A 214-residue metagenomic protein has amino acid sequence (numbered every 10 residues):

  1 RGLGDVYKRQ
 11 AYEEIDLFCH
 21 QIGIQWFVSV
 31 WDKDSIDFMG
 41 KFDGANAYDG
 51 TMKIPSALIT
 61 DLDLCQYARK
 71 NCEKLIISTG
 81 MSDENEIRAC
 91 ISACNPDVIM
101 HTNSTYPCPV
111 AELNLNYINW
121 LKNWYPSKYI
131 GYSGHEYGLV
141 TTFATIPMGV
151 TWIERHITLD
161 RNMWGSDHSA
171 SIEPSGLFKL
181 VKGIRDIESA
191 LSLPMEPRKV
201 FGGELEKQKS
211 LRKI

Functional and structural regions predicted by a protein language model:
R1, D5-I214: Catalytic cores and adjacent flexible loops of soluble metabolic enzymes that perform enolate/carbanion chemistry on
